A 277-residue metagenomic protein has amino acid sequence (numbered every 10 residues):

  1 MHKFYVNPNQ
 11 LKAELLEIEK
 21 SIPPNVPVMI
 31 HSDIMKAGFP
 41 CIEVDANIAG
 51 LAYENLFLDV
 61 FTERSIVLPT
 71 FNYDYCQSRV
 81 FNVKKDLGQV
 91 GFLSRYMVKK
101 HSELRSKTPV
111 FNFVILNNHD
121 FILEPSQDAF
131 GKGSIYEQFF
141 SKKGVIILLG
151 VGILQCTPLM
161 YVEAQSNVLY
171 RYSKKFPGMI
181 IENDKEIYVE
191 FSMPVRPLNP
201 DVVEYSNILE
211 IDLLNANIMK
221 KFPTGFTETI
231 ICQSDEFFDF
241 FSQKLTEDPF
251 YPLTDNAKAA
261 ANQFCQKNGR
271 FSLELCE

Functional and structural regions predicted by a protein language model:
M1-E277: N-terminal and secondary-structure boundary signal
